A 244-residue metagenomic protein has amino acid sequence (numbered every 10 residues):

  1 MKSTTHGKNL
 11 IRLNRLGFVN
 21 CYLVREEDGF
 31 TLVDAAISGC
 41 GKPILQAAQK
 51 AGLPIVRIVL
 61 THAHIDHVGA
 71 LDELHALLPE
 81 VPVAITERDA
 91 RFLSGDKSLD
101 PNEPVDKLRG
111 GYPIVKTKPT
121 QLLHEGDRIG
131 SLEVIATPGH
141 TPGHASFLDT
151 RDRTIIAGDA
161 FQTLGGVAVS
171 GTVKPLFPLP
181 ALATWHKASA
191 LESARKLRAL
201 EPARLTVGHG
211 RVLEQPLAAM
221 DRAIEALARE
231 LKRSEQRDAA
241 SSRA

Functional and structural regions predicted by a protein language model:
M1-K50, F147-G158, T163: Conserved beta-strand hairpin/beta-sheet module of binuclear metal-dependent hydrolase folds, prominently
V24, D34, I44, H62 (+8 more regions): Divalent metal-coordination and catalytic microenvironments
T31-V33, V59, V83, T154-I156 (+1 more regions): Residue-level marker for buried hydrophobic side chains located in beta-strands that build the well-ordered beta-sheet
S38, E133-P138, P142-L217, A226-L227 (+1 more regions): Metallo-beta-lactamase
G39-C40, A47-E125, A223-A226: Active-site HxH/HxHxD metal-binding segment of metal-dependent hydrolases
K50-L53, D127-G130, T150, A199-L200: Glycine-rich phosphate-binding loop signature in dinucleotide/nucleotide-binding domains
A218-A219, E225-A244: C-terminal regulatory/interaction regions
